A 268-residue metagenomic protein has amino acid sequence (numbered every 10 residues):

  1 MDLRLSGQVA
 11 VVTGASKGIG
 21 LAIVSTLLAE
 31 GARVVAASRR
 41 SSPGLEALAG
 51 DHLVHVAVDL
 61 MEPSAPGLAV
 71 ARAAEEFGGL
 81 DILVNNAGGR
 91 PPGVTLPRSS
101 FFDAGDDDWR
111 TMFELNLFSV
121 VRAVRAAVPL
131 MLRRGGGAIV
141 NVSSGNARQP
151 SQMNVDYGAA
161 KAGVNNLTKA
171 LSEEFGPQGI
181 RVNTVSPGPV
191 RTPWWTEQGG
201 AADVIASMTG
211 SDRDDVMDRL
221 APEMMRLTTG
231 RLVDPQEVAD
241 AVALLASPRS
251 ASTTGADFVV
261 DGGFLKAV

Functional and structural regions predicted by a protein language model:
V9, S16-K17: Conserved glycine-rich cofactor-binding loop
V94-F101, G105-R110, E223: Substrate-binding pocket helix/loop in short-chain dehydrogenase/reductase
V124, A160, T168: Active-site helix of classical SDR
P129, E173-E174, A251: Alpha-helical segment proximal to the catalytic Tyr-Lys
S144: Residue(s) in the substrate-gating loop at a strand-loop-helix junction that position the organic substrate next
Q149, M225, R231, V242-A243 (+2 more regions): Short C-terminal tail/terminal secondary-structure segment of NAD(P)H-dependent dehydrogenase/reductase domains
G176, R181, T253-G255: Short, small/polar-rich loop/turn modules that mediate ligand/substrate recognition or access, typified
